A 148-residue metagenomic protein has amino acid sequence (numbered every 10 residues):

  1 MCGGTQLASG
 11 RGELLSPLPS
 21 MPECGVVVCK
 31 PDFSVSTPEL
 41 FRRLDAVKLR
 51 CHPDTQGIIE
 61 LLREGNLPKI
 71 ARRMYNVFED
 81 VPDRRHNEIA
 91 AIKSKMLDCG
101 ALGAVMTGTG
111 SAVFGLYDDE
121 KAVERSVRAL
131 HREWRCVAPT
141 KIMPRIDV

Functional and structural regions predicted by a protein language model:
G3, A8-G103, D118-H131, R135-V148: Conserved, helical-rich catalytic subdomain that frames metal- and/or nucleotide-binding sites in enzyme alpha/beta
T107: Short, charged interaction patches at domain edges and termini
F114-L116: Short hydrophobic/aromatic beta-strand micro-patches that form the beta-sheet surface supporting nucleotide- or nucleic
